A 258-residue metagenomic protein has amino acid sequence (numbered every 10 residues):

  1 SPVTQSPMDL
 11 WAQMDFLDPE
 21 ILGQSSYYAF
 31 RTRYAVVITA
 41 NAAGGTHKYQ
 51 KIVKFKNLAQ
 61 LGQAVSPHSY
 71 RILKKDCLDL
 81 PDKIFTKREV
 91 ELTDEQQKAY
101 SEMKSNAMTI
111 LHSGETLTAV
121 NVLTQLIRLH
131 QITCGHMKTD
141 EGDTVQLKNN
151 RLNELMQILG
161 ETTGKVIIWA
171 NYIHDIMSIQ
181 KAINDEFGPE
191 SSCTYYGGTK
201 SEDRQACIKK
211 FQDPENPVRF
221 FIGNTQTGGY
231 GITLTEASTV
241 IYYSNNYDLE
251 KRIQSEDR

Functional and structural regions predicted by a protein language model:
S1-F30, C77-K104, R219, G223-R258: SF2 helicase/translocase ATPase core recognition
P2, Y34, H136, T199-S201 (+1 more regions): Residue-level detector of flexible, active-site-proximal loop/helix-junction positions within diverse enzyme catalytic
L22-T144, K148-G164: Inter-lobe coupling linker of SF2 helicases/translocases
P67, D94-Q96, N106, M156-T162 (+5 more regions): Helicase-associated low-complexity regulatory tails and linkers flanking the ATPase motor
T133, A170, Y196, S244: Short beta-strand/turn micro-motifs composed of small residues that flank or help shape donor/cofactor-binding pockets
K148, N171-I173: Helix N-cap/beta->alpha junction signal
K165-I167, T239: C-terminal, well-structured subdomains that either form a transmembrane helix-short loop-helix hairpin in multi-pass
I167-W169, M177-Q180, N184-G228: Conserved helicase ATPase core of P-loop NTP-dependent helicases/translocases
